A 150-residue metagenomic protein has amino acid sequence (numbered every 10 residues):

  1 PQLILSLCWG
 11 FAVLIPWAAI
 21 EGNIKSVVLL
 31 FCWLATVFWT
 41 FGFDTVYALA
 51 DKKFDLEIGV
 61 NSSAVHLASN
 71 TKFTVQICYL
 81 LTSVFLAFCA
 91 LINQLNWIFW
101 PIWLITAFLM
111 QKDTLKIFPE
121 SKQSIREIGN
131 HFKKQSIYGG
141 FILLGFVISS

Functional and structural regions predicted by a protein language model:
P1-S150: Multi-pass alpha-helical membrane architecture of UbiA-family and related isoprenoid/lipid prenyltransferases
